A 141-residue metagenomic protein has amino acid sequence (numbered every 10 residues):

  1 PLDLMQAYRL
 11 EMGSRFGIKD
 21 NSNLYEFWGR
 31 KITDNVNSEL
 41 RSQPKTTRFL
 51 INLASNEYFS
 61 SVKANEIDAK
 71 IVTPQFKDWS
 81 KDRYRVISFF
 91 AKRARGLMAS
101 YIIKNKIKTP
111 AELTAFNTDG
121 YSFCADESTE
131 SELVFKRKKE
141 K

Functional and structural regions predicted by a protein language model:
P1-K141: Terminus-proximal functional modules
